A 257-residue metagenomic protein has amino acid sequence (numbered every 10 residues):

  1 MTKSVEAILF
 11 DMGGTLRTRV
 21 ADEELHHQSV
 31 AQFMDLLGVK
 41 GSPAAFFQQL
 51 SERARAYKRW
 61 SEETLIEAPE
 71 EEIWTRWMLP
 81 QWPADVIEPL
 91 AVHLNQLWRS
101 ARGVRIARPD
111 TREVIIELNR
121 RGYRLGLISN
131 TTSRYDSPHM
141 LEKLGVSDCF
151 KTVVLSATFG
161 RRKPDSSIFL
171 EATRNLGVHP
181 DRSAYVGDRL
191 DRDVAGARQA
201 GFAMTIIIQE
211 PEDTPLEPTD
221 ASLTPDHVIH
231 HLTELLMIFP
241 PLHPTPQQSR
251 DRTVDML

Functional and structural regions predicted by a protein language model:
M1-I8, R19-V20, L36, G41-A44 (+5 more regions): Asp-based, Mg2+/Mn2+-dependent phosphohydrolase catalytic module
M12-G13, E23-S61: Conserved phosphoryl-transfer catalytic core
R17, S61-L65, R102: Short coil/turn segments at secondary-structure boundaries
D22-Q32, I66-R76, T131-T132: Short acidic alpha-helix initiation/capping motifs at coil-to-helix transition points, especially at protein N-termini
F47, S51-Q96: A metal-dependent, Asp-based hydrolase signature
Q96-R105: Surface-exposed cleft-lining segments at the edges of enzyme active sites
